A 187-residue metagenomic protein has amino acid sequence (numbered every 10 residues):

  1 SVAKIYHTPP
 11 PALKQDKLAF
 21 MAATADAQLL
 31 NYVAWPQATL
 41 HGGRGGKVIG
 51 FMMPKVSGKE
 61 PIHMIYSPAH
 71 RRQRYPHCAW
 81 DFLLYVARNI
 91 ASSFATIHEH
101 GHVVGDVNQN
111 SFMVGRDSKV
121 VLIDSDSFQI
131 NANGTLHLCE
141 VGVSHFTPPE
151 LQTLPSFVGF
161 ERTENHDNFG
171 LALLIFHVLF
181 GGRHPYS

Functional and structural regions predicted by a protein language model:
S1-H7: Glycine-rich ATP phosphate-binding loop
H7-Y32: The N-lobe alphaC helix and its flanking beta3-alphaC-beta4 segment of protein kinase-like domains, centered on
A34-V86: Conserved structural core of kinase catalytic domains
I90-I97, I175: Conserved hydrophobic alpha-helix
F94, H98-G115: Catalytic-loop of the protein kinase fold
N110-Q152: Activation segment/activation loop of eukaryotic-type protein kinase catalytic domains
L151-N165: Conserved end of the kinase activation segment
R162-N168, I175-S187: Conserved C-lobe activation region of Hanks-type protein kinase-like domains
